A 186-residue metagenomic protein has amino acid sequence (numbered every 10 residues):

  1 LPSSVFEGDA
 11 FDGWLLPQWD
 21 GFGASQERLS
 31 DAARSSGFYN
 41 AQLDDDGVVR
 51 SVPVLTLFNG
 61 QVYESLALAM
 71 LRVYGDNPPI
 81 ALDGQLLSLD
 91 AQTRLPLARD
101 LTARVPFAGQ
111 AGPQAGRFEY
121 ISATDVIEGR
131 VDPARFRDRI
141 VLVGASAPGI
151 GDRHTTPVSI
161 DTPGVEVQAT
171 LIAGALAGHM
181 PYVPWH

Functional and structural regions predicted by a protein language model:
L1-R94, P133-H186: Non-transmembrane functional regions of envelope-associated proteins
P79-V131: Substrate-access "cap/lid" subdomains that shape and gate the entrance to catalytic or ligand-binding pockets
